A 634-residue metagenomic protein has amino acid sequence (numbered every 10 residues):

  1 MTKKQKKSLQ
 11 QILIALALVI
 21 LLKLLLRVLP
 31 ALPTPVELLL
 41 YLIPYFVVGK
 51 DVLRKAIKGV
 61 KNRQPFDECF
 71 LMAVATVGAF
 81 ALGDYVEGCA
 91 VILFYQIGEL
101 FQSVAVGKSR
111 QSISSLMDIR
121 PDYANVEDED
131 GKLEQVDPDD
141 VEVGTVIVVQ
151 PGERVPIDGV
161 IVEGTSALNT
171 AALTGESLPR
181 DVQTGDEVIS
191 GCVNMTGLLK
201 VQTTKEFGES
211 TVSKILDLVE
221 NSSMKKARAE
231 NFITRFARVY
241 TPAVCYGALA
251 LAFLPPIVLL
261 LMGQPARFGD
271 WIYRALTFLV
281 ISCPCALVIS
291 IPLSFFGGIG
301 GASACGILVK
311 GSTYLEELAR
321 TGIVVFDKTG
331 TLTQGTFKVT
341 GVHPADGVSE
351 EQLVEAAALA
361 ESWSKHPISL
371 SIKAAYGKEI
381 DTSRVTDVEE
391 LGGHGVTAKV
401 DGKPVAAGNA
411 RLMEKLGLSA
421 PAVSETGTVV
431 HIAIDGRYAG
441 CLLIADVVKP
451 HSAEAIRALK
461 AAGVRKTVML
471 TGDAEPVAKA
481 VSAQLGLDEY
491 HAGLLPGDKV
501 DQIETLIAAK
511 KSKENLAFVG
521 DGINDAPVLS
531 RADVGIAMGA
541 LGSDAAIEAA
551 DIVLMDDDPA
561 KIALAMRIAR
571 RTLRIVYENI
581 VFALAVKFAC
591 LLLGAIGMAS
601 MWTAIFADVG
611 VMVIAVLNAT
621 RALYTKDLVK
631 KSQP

Functional and structural regions predicted by a protein language model:
L13-A17, N231-M262, A275-F295, Y577-F606: Bilayer-spanning, highly hydrophobic alpha-helical transmembrane segments
K23, L40-E127, E142-I147, R154 (+5 more regions): Actuator/coupling domain of P-type ATPases
V28-T34, F80-G88, A595-T603: Transmembrane helix interruption/hinge and helix-loop junction motifs
I57-P65, F101-S114, L293-S312, T620-P634: Juxtamembrane helix-loop transition segments at the membrane interface in multi-pass membrane proteins
C69, A73, L173, Y273 (+2 more regions): Conserved catalytic phosphorylation-site environment of P-type ATPases
G247, K510-K513, A550, M555-P634: Membrane-embedded transport module
V339, H343-K466, E475, Q484-I503: P-type ATPase nucleotide-binding
G402, T428, I434-E578, P634: Conserved ATP-binding TGD loop and adjacent catalytic N/P-domain core of P-type ATPases
